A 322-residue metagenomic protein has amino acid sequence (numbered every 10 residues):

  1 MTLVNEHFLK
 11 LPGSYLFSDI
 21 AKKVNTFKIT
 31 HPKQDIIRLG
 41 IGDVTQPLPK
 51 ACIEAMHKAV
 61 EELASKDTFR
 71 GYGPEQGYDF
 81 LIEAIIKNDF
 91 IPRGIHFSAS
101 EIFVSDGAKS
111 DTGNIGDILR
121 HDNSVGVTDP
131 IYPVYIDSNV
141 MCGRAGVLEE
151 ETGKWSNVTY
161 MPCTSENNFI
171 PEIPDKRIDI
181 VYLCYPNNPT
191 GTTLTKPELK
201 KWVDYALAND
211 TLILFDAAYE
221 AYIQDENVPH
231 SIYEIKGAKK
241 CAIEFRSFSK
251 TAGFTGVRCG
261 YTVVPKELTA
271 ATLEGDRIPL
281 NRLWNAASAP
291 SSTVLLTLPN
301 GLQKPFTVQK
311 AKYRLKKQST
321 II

Functional and structural regions predicted by a protein language model:
T2-D106, V308: N-terminal small-domain helix-loop-helix segment of the aminotransferase-like
H31, A208-N209: Helix C-cap/helix->beta junction micro-motif
D35, I95, D179, T211-L212: The start of beta-strands in P-loop NTPase/AAA+ ATPase cores
I37-L39, G126, T159-M161, L214 (+2 more regions): Hydrophobic/aromatic beta-strand patches that form the interior of the parallel beta-sheet core in alpha/beta enzyme
E61-A206, E220-K236, I243: Conserved core of the PLP fold type I
E151, E234-T320: Conserved core segment of the aminotransferase class I/II
Y185, I213-L214: Residue-level marker for buried hydrophobic side chains located in beta-strands that build the well-ordered beta-sheet
A217: Walker B catalytic acidic pair
